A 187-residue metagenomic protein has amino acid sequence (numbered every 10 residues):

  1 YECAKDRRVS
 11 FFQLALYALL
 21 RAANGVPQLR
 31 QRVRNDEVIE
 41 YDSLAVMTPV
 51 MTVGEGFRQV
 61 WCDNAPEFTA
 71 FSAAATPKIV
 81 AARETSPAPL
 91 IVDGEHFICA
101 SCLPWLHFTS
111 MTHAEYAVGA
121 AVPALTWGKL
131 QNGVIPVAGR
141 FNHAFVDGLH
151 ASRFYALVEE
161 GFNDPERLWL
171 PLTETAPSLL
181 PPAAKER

Functional and structural regions predicted by a protein language model:
Y1-L14, G25-L44, P123, G133-V137: Gly/Ser/Thr-rich phosphate-binding loops and adjoining beta-strand/alpha-helix segments that form adenosine-phosphate
R8, F12, F68, S72 (+1 more regions): Short, charged, low-complexity patches
L16-A22, R153-V158: Structural preference for long, well-ordered alpha-helical segments in enzyme cores
L29-W61, P87-I91, L172-L180: Small-residue-rich loop/turn and linker elements
V50-F108: Helical lid/core segments from catalytic subdomains that handle acyl or acyl-like groups
M51, A82-R83, L90, T126 (+3 more regions): Plant-skewed but cross-kingdom recognition/interaction modules and surfaces
F108-E160: Intrinsically disordered, low-complexity linker/assembly segments
Q131-N132, E159-A183: Charged, conformationally dynamic linker/hinge segments that couple catalytic or nucleotide-dependent chemistry
